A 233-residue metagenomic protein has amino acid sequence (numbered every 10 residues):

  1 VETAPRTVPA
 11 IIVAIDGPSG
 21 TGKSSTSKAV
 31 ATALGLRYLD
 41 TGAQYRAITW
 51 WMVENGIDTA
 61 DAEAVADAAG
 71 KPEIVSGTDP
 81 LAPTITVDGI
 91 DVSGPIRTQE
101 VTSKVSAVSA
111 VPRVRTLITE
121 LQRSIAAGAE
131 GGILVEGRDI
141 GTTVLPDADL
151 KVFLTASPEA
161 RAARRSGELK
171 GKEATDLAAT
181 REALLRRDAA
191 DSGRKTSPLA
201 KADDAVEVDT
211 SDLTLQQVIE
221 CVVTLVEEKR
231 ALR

Functional and structural regions predicted by a protein language model:
E2-A4, V87-S93, T102, A163 (+3 more regions): NTP-dependent small-molecule kinase module
V13-I15: Hydrophobic anchor at the beta1->P-loop junction of P-loop NTPases
P18: P-loop (Walker A) phosphate-binding loop of NTP-binding proteins
K23: Conserved lysine of the Walker
T26: Hydrophobic positions on the alpha1 helix immediately C-terminal to the Walker A/P-loop
T32-E100: N-terminal phosphate/diphosphate-binding loop that engages ATP/GTP or pyrophosphate donors across diverse enzyme folds
G77, Q122-E130, I140-T143, D147 (+1 more regions): Small-molecule kinase domains that catalyze NTP-dependent phosphoryl transfer to phosphate-bearing small molecules
S93-G171: ATP-dependent NMP and nucleoside kinases share a basic, alpha-helical "lid"
